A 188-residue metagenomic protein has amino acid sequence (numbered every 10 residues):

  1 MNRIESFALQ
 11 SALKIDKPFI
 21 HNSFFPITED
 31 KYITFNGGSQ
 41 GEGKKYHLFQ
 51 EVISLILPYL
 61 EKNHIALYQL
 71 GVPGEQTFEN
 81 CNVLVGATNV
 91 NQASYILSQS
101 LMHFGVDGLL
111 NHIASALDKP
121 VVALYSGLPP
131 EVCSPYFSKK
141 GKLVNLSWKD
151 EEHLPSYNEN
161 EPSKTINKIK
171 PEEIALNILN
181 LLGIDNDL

Functional and structural regions predicted by a protein language model:
M1-L188: Catalytic machinery of carbohydrate-active enzymes, primarily nucleotide-sugar-dependent glycosyltransferases
